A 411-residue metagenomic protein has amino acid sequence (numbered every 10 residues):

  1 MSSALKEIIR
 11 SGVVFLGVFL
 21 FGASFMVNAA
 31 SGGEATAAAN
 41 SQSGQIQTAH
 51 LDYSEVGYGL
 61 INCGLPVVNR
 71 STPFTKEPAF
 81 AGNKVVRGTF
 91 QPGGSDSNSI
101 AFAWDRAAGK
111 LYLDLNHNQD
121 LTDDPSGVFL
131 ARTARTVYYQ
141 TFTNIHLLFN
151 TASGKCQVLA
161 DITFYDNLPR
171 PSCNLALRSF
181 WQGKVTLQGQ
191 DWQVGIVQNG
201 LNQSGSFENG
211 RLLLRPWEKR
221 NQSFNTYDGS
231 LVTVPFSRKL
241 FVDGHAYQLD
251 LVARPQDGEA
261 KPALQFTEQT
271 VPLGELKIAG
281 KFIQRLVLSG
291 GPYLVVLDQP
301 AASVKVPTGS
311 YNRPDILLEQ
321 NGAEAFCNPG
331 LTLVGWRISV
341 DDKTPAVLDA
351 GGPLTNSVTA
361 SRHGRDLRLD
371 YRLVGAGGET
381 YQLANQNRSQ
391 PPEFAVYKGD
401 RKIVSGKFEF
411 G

Functional and structural regions predicted by a protein language model:
M1-I9: N-terminal secretory signal peptides that target proteins for export/translocation
G12-S24: Bacterial N-terminal signal peptides
M26-N28: Sec/Tat signal peptide C-region and signal peptidase I cleavage site
A30-L286, P300-L317, G330, W336-V340 (+2 more regions): Calcium-binding acidic motifs and repeat modules
Y293, I403-V404: Aromatic (tryptophan-biased) beta-strands that constitute blades/sheets of beta-rich domains
L294-D298: Short beta-strand segments within Ig-like beta-sandwich modules, predominantly Fibronectin type-III
L318-F326: Short acidic/polar inter-strand loop motif in beta-rich domains
